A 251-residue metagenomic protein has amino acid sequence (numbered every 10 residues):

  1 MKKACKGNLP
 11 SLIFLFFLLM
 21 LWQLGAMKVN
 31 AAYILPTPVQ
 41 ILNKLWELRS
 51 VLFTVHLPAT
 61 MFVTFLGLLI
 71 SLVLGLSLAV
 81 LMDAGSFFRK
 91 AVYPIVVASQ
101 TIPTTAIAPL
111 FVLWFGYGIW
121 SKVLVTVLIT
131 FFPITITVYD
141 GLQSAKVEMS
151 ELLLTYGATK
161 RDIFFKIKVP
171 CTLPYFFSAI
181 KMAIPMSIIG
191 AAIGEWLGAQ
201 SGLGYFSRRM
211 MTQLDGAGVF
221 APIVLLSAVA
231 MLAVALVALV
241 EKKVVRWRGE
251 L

Functional and structural regions predicted by a protein language model:
K6-V29: N-terminal signal-anchor transmembrane alpha helix
M27-L69: Periplasmic/extracellular loop-to-transmembrane helix junction in inner-membrane transport proteins
L66-V96: Transmembrane-helix boundary motif in ABC transporter permease subunits
S86, Q143, F220-L251: C-terminal transmembrane helix and the adjacent membrane-cytosol boundary/short C-terminal tail of inner/organellar
V97-P133, D140-G141: Generic hydrophobic transmembrane alpha-helix motif, especially the helices
L113, I189-L226, L251: Glycine-rich helix-loop "coupling/hinge" segments at transmembrane-helix boundaries in multipass transporters
L124-L128, R161-G194, L226: Transmembrane alpha-helices
L142-E148, L152-T172, T212: Short helix-to-coil transition segments within interhelical loops that connect adjacent transmembrane helices
